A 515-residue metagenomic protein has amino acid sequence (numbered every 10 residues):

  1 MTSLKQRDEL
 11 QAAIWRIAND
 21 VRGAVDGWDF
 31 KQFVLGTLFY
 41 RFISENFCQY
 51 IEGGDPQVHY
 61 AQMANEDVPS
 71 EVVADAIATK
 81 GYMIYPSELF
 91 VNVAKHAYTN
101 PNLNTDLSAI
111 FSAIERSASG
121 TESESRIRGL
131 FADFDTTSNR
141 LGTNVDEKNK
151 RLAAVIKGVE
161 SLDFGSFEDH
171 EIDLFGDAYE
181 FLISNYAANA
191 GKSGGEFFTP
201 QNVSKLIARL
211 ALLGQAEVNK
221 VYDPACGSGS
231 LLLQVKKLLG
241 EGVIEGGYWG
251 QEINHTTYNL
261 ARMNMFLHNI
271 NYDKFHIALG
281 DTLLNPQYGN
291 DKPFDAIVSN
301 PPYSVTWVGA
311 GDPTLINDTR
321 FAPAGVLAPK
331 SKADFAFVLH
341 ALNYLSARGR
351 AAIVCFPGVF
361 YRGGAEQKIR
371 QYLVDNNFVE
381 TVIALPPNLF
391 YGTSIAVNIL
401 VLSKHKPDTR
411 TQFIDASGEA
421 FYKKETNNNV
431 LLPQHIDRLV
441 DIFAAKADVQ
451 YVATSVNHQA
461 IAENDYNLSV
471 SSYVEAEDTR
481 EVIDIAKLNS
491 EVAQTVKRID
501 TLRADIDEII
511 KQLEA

Functional and structural regions predicted by a protein language model:
M1-L206, L210-A211, Q215-A216, D273-L284 (+3 more regions): Non-catalytic, mostly N-terminal accessory regions of nucleic-acid modification and defense proteins
K5, N285, D291-A515: A conserved structural/catalytic subdomain of Rossmann-like adenosyl-cofactor enzymes
W15, W28, Y258, W307-V308 (+1 more regions): Tryptophan-centered motif/residue detector
F30, V221-D223, H255, S346 (+2 more regions): N-terminal hydrophobic or amphipathic segments with adjacent small-residue motifs that include Sec signal peptides
V73, L174, V221, P329-S331: Glycine-rich, flexible loop segments associated with nucleotide phosphate handling
E168, G240-E241, L267, F390 (+1 more regions): Generic marker of residues within folded, mature protein domains
S193-S299, S304-L315, R320-G325, F335-A336 (+2 more regions): Conserved S-adenosyl-L-methionine
